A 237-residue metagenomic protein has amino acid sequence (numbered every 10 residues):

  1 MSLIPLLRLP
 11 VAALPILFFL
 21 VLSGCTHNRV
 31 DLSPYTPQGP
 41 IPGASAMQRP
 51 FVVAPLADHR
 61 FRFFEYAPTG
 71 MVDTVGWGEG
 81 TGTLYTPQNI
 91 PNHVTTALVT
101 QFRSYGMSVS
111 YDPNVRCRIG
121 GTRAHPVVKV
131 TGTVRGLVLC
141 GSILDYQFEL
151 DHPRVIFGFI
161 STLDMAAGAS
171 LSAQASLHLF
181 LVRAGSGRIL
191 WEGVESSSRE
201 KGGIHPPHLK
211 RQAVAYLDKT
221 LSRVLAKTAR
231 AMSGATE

Functional and structural regions predicted by a protein language model:
S2-L14: Bacterial N-terminal signal peptides that target proteins for export
A12-S23: Bacterial N-terminal signal peptides
G24-M107, E195, P207, L225-E237: A structural "domain/chain start" motif
T26-S33, V115-R188: Surface-exposed short loop/turn segments
L56-R60, S142-E149, S196-S198: Generic short beta-strand segments
F61-E65, E149-P153, E200-I204: Short acidic/His/Gly/Ser-rich catalytic and metal-binding motifs that mark active-site loops of diverse hydrolases
G76-Y85, S161-S233: Short secondary-structure boundary motifs at beta->alpha junctions and helix caps
V99-T122: Short beta-strand->alpha-helix linker/helix-N-cap micro-motif that forms a surface specificity/interaction loop
